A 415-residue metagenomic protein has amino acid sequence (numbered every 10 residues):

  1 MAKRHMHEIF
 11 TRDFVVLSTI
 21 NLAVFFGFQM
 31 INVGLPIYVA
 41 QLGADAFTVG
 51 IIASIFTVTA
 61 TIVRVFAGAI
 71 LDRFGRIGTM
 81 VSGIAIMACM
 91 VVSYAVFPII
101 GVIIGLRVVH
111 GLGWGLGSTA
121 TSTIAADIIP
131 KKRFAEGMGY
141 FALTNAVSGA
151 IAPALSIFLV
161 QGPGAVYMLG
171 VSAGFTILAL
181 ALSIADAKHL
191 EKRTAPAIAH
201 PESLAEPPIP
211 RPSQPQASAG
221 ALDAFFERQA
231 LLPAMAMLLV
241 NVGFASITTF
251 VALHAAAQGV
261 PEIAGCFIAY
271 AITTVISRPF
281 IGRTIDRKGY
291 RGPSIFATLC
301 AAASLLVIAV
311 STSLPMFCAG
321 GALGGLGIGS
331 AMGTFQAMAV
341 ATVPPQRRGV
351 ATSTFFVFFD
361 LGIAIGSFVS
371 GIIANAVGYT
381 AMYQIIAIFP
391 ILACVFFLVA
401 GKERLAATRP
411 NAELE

Functional and structural regions predicted by a protein language model:
A2-T11, E191-A234, E415: Juxtamembrane intracellular "pre-TM" segments in multi-pass secondary transporters
F10-I52, T57, L232, N241 (+1 more regions): Helix-loop boundary and gating motifs at the non-cytosolic
T57-V65, G149-A150, A271-P279, I363-A364: Residue-level signature of mid-helix packing/kink "hotspots" within the transmembrane helices of 12-pass Major
I62-P98, K288: Conserved MFS/SLC helix-loop-helix module at the cytosolic interface between two early adjacent transmembrane helices
G78-V92, A173, G292-L306: Structural signature of the two symmetry-related core transmembrane helices
L106-T144: Cytoplasmic helix-loop-helix junction between adjacent transmembrane helices in 12-TM secondary transporters
F141-A187: Helix-loop-helix hairpin linking two adjacent transmembrane segments in secondary transporters
A173-P201, F396-G401: C-terminal membrane-cytosol helix-exit motif in multi-pass small-molecule transporters
